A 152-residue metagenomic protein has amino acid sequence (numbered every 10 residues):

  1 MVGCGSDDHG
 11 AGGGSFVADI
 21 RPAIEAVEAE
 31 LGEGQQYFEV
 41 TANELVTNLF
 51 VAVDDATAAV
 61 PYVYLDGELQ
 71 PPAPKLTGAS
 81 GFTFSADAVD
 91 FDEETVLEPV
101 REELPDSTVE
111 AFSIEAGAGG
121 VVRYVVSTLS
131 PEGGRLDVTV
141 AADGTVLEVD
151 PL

Functional and structural regions predicted by a protein language model:
C4-D8: Bacterial signal peptide processing site
G10, E93-T95, G120: Low-complexity, compositionally biased segments
G10-E39, V109-A111, V146-E148, L152: A cross-kingdom feature marking solvent-exposed beta-strand/loop segments within repeated, beta-rich binding/scaffold
F16-D19, D92, A141: Alpha-helix initiation/capping motif
A26-P61, I114-V140: Exposed beta-strand-loop-beta-strand "reactive/processing" segments of non-cytosolic proteins
A58-T77, G134-L152: A short, surface-exposed beta-strand/turn
D66-A111: Long, charged/polar, surface-exposed segments that mediate recognition or autoinhibition
